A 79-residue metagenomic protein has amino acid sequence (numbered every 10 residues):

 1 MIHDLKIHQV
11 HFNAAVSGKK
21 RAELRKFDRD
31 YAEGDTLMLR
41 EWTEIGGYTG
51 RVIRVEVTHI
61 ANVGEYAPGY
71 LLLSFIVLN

Functional and structural regions predicted by a protein language model:
M1-N79: Catalytic phosphate/metal-binding cores of nucleic-acid and nucleotide-processing enzymes, i.e., regions that mediate
